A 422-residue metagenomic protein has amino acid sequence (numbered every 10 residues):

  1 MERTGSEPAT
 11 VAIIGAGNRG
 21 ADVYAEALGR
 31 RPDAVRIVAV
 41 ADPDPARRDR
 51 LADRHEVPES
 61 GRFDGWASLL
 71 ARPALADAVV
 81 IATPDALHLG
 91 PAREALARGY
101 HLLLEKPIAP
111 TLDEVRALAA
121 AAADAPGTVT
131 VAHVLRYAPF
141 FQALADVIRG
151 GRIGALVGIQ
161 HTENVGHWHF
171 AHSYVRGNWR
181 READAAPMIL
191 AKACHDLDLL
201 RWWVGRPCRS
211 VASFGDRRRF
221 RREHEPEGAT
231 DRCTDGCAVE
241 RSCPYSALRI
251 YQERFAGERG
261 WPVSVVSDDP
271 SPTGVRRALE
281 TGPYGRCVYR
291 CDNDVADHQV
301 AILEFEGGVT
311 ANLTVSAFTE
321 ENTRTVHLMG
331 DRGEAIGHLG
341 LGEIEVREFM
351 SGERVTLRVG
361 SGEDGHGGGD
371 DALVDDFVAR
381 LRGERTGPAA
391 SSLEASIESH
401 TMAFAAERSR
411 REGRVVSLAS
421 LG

Functional and structural regions predicted by a protein language model:
M1-V57: N-terminal Rossmann-like dinucleotide-binding module
A39, A78, G158: Short, Asp-centered acidic motifs that coordinate Mg2+ and/or phosphate in catalytic or ligand-binding sites
V57-A121: Beta-loop-alpha module in the N-terminal Rossmann-like domain of NAD(P)-dependent dehydrogenases, especially those
I81, L104, P110, V129-V131 (+2 more regions): Hydrophobic residues in well-ordered beta-strands that form the structural core
A117-V134, G154-I159: Rossmann-fold dehydrogenase core element
L135-R286, G413: Predominantly a Rossmann-like dinucleotide-binding segment in NAD(P)-dependent oxidoreductases
V295-G422: C-terminal helical cap and adjacent loop that interface with cofactors, partners, or active-site loops
